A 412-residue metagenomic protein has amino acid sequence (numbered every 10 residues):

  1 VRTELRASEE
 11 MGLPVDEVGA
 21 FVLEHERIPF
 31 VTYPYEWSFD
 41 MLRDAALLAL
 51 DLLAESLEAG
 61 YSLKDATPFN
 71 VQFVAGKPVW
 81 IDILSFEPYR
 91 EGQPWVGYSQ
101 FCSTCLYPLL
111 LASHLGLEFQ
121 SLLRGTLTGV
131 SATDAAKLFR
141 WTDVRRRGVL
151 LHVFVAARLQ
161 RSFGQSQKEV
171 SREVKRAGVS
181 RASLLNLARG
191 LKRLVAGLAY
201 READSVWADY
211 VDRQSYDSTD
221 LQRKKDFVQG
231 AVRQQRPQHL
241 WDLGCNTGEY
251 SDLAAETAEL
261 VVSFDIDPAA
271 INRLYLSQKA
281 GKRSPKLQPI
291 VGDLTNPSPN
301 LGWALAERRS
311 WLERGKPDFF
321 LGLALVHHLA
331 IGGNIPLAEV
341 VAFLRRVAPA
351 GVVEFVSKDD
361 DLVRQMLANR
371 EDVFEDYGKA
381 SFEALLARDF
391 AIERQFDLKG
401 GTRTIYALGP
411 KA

Functional and structural regions predicted by a protein language model:
S62, T67-S113: Catalytic activation segment of kinase domains across protein kinase-like and atypical kinase folds
R236-N246: Conserved class I S-adenosyl-L-methionine
T247-E259: Conserved SAM-binding loop of SAM-dependent methyltransferases across substrates and taxa, primarily the Class I
L260-D265: Conserved SAM-binding motif I beta-strand of class I
Y275-R314: S-adenosyl-L-methionine
L321: A conserved beta-strand element that flanks and buttresses the S-adenosyl-L-methionine
H328-L344: A short, conserved alpha-helix within the catalytic core of class I
F343-K358: Conserved beta-strand signature within the Rossmann-like core of class I S-adenosyl-L-methionine
